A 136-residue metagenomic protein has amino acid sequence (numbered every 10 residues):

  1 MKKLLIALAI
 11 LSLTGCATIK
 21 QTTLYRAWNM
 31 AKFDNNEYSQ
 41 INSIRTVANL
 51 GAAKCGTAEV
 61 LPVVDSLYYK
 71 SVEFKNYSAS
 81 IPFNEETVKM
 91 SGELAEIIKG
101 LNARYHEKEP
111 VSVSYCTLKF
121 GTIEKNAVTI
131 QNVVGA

Functional and structural regions predicted by a protein language model:
M1-L4: Positively charged n-region of N-terminal signal peptides that target proteins for export
T14-G15: C-terminal motif of bacterial Sec signal peptides marking the signal peptidase cleavage site
L24-N42, A58-P62, P110, S114-T117: Short, solvent-exposed segments of well-ordered alpha helices
F33, E37-Q40, V47-E85: Alpha-helical segments in soluble extracytoplasmic regions
Y38-I41, R45, V64-S71, S91 (+3 more regions): Generic structural concept
Y68-C116: Long, amphipathic, charge-rich alpha-helical segments that form helical bundles/coiled-coils
V111-A136: C-terminal partner/receptor-binding element of secreted or periplasmic proteins
